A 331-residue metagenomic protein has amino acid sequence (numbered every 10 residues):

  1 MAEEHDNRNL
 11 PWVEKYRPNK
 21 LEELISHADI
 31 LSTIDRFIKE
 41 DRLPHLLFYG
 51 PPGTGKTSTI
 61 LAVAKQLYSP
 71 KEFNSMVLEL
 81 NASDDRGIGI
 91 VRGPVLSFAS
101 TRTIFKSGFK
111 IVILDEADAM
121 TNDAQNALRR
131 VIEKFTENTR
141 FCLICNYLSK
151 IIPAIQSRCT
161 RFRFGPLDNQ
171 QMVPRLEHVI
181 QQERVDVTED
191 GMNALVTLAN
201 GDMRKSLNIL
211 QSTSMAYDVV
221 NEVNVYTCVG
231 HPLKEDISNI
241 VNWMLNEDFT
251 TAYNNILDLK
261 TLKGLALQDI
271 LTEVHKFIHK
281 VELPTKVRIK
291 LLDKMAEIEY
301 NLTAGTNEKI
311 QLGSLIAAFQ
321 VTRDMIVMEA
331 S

Functional and structural regions predicted by a protein language model:
M1-R161, Q171, M295, E299 (+1 more regions): P-loop/Walker A NTP-binding region and its immediately flanking N-terminal helices in P-loop NTPase folds
E14-L21, V77-L78, S157, R161 (+6 more regions): Short hinge/gating elements
V112, M192-L198, R204-D218, N224-Y226 (+3 more regions): C-terminal helical "lid" of AAA+/P-loop NTPase domains
I152-T197, S206-I209: Conserved AAA+ ATPase core "coupling" helix
P232: Conserved beta/loop motifs at nucleotide-recognition and modification sites
N239-S331: Helix-rich C-terminal "collar"/helical-bundle subdomain used as an assembly and partner-interaction module in RFC-like
